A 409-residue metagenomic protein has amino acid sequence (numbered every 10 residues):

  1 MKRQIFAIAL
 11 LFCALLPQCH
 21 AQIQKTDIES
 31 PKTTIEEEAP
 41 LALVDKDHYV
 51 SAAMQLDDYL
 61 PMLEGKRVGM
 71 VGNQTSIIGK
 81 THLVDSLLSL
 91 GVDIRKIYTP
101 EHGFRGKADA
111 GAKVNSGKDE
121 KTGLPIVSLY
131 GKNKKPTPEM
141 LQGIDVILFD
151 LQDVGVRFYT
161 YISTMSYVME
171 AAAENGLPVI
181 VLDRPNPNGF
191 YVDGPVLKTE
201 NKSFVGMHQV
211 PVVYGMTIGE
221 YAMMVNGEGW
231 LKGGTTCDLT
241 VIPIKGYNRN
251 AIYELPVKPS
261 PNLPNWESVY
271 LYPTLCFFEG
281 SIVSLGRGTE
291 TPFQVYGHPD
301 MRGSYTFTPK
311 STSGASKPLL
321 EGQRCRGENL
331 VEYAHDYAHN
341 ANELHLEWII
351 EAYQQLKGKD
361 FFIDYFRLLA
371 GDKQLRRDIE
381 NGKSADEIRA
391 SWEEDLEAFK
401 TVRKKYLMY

Functional and structural regions predicted by a protein language model:
M1-A39: Bacterial Sec-dependent N-terminal signal peptides
D93-H102, L182: Short internal beta-strands
G106-G111, I180-K202: Glycine-rich, charge-decorated loop segments at or immediately adjacent to ligand/cofactor-binding or catalytic sites
V114-I144: Glycine-rich oxoanion-binding loops at beta->alpha junctions
D153-M165: Glycine/threonine-rich flexible loop motifs
K202-P273: Conserved anion/nucleotide-ligand pocket segment
K245-E321: Glycine-rich, aromatic-lined ligand/substrate-binding cores of catalytic and carbohydrate-binding domains
P292-S391: Conserved functional hotspot residues or short segments at active or partner-binding sites across diverse domains
